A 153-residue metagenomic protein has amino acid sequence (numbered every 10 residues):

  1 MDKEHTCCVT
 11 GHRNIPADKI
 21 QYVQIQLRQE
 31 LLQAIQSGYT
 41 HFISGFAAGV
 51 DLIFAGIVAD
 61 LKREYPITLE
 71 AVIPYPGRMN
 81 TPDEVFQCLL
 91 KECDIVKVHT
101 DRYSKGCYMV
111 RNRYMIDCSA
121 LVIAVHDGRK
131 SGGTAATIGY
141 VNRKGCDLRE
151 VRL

Functional and structural regions predicted by a protein language model:
M1-L153: Acidic/glycine-enriched connector segments
